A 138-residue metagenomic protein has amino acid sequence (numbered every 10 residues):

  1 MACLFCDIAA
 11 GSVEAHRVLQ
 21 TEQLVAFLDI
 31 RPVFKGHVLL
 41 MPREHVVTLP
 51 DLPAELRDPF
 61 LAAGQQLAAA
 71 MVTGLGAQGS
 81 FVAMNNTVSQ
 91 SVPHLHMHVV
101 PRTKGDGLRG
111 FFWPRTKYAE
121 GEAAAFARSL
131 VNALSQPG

Functional and structural regions predicted by a protein language model:
M1-G138: HIT superfamily nucleotide-processing domains
